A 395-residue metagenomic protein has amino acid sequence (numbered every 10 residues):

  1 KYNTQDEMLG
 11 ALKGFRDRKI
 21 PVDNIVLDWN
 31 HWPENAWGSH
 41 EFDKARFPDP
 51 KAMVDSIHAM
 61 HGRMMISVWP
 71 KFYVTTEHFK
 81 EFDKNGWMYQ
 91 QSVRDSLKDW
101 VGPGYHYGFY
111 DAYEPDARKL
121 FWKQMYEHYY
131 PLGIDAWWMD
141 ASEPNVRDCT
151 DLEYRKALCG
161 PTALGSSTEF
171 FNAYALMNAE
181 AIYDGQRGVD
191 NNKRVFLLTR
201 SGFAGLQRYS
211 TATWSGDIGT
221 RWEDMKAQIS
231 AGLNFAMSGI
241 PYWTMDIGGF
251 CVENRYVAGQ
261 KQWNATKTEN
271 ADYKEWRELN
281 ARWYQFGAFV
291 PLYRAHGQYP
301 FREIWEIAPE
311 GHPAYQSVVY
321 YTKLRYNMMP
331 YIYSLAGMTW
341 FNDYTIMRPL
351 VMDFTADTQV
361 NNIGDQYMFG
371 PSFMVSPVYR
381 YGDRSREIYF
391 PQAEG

Functional and structural regions predicted by a protein language model:
K1-G395: Catalytic-domain carbohydrate-binding cleft regions of carbohydrate-active enzymes
